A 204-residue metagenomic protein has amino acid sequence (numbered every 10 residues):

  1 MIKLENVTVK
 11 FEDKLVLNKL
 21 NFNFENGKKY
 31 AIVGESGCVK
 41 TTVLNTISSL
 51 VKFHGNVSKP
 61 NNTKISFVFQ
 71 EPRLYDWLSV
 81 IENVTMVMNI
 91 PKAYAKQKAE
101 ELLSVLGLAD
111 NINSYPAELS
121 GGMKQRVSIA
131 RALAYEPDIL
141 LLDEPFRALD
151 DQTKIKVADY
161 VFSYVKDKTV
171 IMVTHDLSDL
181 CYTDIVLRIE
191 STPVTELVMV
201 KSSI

Functional and structural regions predicted by a protein language model:
V33-E35: The feature captures the beta-strand-to-loop junction immediately N-terminal to the Walker
S48: Helix-to-loop junction immediately C-terminal to a conserved catalytic motif
Y115-L119, M123: Conserved ABC ATPase signature
I129, F146: Hydrophobic anchor residue at the start of the ABC signature
A134-D138: A short, proline-enriched helix->beta-strand linker immediately N-terminal to the Walker B motif in ABC-type P-loop
L140-E144: Catalytic Walker B motif of ABC-type/P-loop ATPase nucleotide-binding domains
D151-T153: Helix N-cap at the start of a conserved alpha-helix in ABC-type nucleotide-binding domains
